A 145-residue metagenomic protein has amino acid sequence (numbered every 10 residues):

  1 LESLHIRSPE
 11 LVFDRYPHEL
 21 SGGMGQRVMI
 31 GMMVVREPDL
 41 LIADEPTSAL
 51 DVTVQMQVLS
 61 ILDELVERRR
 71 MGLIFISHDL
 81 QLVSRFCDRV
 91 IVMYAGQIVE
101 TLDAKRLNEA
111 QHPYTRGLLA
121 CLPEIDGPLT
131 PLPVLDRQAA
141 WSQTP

Functional and structural regions predicted by a protein language model:
R7-E10, L102-P145: Short catalytic/signature loops enriched in Gly
Y16-L20, M24: Conserved ABC ATPase signature
V35-D39: A short, proline-enriched helix->beta-strand linker immediately N-terminal to the Walker B motif in ABC-type P-loop
M56-R69, Q81: Helical segment within the ABC ATPase nucleotide-binding domain
V83-R85: A short, surface-exposed alpha-helical micro-motif characterized by mixed small hydrophobic and charged/polar residues
R89, T101: Short, glycine/charged-rich "phosphate-handling" switch motifs in NTP-dependent and phosphotransfer domains
